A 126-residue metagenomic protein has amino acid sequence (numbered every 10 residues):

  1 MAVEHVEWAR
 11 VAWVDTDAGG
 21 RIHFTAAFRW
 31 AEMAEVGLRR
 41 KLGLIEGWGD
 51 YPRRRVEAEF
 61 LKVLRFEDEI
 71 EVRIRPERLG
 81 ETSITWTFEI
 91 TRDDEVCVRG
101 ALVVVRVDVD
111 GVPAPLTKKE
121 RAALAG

Functional and structural regions predicted by a protein language model:
M1-R55, D108-G126: Hot-dog-fold acyl-thioester-processing enzymes
V3-E7, F60, L64-F66, E77-G126: HotDog/MaoC-like acyl-thioester-processing domains
